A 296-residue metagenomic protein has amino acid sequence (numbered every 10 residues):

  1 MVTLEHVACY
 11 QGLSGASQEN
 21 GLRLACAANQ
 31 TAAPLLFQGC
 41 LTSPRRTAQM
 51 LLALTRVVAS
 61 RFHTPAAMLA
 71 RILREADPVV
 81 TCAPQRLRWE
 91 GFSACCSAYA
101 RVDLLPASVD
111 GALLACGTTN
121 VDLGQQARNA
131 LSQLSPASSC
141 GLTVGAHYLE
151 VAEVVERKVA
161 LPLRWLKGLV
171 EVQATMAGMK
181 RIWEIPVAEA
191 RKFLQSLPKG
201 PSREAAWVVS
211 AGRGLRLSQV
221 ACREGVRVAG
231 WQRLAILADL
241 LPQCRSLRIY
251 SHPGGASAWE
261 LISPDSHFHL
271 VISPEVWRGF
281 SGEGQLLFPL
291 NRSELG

Functional and structural regions predicted by a protein language model:
M1-L149, V155, I185-R191, L197: An N-terminus-focused feature that recognizes amino-terminal "leader" regions
S17, N29-T31, V172, A190 (+3 more regions): Residue-level detector of solvent-exposed, low-hydrophobicity positions
C95-Y99, R157-L161, L261-S273: Short, surface-exposed beta-strand/loop "edge" segments at domain boundaries and coil↔beta transitions
D110-I236: Intrinsically disordered, low-complexity linker/loop segments enriched in Gly/Pro and charged/polar residues
Q195-G296: Long, compositionally biased intrinsically disordered terminal regions
